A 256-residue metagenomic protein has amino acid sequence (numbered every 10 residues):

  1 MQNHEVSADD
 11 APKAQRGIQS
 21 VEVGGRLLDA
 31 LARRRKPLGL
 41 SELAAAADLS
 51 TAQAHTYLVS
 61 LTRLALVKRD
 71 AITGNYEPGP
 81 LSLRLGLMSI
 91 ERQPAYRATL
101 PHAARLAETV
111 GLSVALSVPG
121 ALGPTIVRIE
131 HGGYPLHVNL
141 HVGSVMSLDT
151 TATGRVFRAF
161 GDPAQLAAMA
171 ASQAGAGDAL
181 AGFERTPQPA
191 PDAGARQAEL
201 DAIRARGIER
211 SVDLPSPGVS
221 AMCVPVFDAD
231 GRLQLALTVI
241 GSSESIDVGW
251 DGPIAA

Functional and structural regions predicted by a protein language model:
Q2-R92, Y96: N-terminal helix-turn-helix
N3-H4, P135-P215: Short, solvent-exposed recognition segments
G17-V21, L40, N75, G79 (+8 more regions): Short, structured helix-loop boundary elements
L66, I126, L235-A236: Short glycine-/small-residue motifs
V67-R69, L116-S117, V226: A structural signal for short hydrophobic beta-strand segments in well-ordered beta-sheet cores
I72-G175: Amphipathic alpha-helical effector-binding/dimerization core of metabolite-sensing transcriptional regulators
G182, T186-A256: Extended hydrophobic
